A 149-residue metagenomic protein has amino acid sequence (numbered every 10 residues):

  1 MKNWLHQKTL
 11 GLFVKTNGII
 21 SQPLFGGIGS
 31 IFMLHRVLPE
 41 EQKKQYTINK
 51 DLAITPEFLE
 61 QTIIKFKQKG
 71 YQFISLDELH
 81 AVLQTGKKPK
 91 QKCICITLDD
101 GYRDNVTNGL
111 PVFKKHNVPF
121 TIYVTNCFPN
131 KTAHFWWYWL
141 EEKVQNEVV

Functional and structural regions predicted by a protein language model:
M1-I96, R103-V149: Terminal accessory/targeting
